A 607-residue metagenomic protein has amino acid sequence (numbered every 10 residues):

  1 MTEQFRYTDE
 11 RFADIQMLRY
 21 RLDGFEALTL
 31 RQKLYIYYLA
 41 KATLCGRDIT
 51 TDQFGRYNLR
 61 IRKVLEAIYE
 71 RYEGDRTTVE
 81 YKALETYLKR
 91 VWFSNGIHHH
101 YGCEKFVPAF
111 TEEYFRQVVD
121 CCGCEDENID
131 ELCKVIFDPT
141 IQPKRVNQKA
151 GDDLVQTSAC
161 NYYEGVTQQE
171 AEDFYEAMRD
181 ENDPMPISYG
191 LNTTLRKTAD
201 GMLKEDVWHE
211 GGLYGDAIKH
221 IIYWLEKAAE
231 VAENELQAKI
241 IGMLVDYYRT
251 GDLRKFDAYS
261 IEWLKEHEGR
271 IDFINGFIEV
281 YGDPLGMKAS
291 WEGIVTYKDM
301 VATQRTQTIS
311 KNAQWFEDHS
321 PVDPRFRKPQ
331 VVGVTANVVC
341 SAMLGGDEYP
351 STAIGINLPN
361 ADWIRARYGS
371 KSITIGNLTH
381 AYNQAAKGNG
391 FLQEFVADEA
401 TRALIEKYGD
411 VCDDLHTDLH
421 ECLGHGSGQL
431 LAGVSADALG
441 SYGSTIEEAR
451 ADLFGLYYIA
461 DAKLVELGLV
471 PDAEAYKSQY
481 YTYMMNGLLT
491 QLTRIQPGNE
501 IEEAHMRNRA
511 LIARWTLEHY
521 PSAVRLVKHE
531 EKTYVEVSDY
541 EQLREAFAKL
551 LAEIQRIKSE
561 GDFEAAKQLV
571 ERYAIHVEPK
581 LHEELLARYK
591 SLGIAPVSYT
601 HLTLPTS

Functional and structural regions predicted by a protein language model:
E3-K63: N-terminal-proximal low-complexity accessory segments that begin disordered and transition into the first
R21, T50, R56, L456-I557: Long, well-structured alpha-helical subdomains associated with metal-dependent extracellular/ecto-lumenal hydrolases
T29, S444-A460: An active-site-proximal "capping" alpha-helix that borders the catalytic cofactor pocket
L88-A403, G409: Contiguous, non-catalytic segments that form substrate-binding/exosite surfaces or channel walls
E235-I241, F256, V434-D437, L464-Y481: Short, glycine/acidic-rich hinge or "gate" loops at secondary-structure transitions that mediate conformational
H416-Q429: Active-site recognition of the HExxH zinc-binding catalytic motif
G428-A449: Post-HEXXH active-site segment of zinc metalloproteases
T600-T606: Conserved small/polar residues in nucleotide/adenosyl-binding loops
